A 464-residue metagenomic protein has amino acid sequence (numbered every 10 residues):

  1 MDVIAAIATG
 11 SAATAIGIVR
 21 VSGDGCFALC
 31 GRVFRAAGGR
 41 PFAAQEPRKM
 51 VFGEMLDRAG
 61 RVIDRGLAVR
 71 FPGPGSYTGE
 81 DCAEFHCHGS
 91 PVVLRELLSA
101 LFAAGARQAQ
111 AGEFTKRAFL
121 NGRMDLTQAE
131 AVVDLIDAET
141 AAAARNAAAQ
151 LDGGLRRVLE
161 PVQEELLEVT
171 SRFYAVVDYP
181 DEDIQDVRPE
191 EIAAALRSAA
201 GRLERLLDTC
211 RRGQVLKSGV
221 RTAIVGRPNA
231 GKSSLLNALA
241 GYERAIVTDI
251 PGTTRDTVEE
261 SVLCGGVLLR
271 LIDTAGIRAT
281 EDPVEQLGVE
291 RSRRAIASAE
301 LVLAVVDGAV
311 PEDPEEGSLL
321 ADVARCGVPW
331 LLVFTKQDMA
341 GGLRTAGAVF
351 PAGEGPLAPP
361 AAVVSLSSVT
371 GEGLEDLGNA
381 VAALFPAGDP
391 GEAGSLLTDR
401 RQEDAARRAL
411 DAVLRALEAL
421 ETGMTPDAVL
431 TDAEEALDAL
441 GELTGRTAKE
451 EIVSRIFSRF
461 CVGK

Functional and structural regions predicted by a protein language model:
M1-R145, A149, G153, A324-C326 (+1 more regions): A glycine-rich (often HGG/GG-containing) alpha/beta subdomain
D2-T14, E54, A141-L263, T280-D282 (+2 more regions): C-terminal-of-GTPase-core extension/linker across diverse P-loop GTPases
V21-S22, C87-G89, L239, T274 (+2 more regions): Glycine-rich, N-terminal phosphate-binding loop of Rossmann-like dinucleotide-binding domains
F52-P72, G252-T280, S298-L301: Switch I (G2) and immediately adjacent beta-strands of P-loop GTPase domains
A68, Q108, T222-I224, L271: Generic preference for hydrophobic
R107, L268-R270, A362: Conserved beta-strand segments of alpha/beta enzyme cores
L271, V305, V333: Generic enzyme active-site microenvironment
E285-A309: Inter-motif core of Ras-like GTPase G domains
